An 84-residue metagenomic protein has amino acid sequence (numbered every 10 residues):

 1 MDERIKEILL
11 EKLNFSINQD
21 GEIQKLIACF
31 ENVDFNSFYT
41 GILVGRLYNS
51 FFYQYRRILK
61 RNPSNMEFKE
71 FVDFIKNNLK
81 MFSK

Functional and structural regions predicted by a protein language model:
M1-I27: Short terminal alpha-helical segments
D2-R4, N32, N77-M81: Cystatin/cathelin-like cysteine-protease inhibitor module
I17-K25, Y55, L59, S83: Residue-level signal for secondary-structure boundary elements
I27-D34: Short, charged, low-complexity loops and linkers
N36-R57, R61: Acidic, low-complexity, intrinsically disordered interaction modules
R56-K84: Charged low-complexity stretches with an acidic bias
